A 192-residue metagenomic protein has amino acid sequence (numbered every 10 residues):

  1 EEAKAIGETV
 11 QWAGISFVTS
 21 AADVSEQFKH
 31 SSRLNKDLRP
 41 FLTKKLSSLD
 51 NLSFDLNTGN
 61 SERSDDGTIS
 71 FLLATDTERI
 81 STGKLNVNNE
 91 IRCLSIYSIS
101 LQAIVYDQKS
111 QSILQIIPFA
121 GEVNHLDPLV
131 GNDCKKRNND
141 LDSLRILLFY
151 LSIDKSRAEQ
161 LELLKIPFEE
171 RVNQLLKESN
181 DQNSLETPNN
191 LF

Functional and structural regions predicted by a protein language model:
E1-F54, E62-R63, L129-K135, L147-F192: A structural "domain/chain start" motif
A13, V18-S20, A74-D76, G83 (+1 more regions): A structural detector for beta-sheet-dominated domains
F28, I91-C93, Q108-A158: Short secondary-structure boundary motifs at beta->alpha junctions and helix caps
L49, L73-E78, I96-S100, A120-V123 (+1 more regions): Unusually extended, aromatic-enriched hydrophobic runs near protein termini
S61-I113: Surface-exposed short loop/turn segments
R79-N89, N138-R145, E186-N190: Short, Lys/Arg-enriched charge-dense amphipathic segments
